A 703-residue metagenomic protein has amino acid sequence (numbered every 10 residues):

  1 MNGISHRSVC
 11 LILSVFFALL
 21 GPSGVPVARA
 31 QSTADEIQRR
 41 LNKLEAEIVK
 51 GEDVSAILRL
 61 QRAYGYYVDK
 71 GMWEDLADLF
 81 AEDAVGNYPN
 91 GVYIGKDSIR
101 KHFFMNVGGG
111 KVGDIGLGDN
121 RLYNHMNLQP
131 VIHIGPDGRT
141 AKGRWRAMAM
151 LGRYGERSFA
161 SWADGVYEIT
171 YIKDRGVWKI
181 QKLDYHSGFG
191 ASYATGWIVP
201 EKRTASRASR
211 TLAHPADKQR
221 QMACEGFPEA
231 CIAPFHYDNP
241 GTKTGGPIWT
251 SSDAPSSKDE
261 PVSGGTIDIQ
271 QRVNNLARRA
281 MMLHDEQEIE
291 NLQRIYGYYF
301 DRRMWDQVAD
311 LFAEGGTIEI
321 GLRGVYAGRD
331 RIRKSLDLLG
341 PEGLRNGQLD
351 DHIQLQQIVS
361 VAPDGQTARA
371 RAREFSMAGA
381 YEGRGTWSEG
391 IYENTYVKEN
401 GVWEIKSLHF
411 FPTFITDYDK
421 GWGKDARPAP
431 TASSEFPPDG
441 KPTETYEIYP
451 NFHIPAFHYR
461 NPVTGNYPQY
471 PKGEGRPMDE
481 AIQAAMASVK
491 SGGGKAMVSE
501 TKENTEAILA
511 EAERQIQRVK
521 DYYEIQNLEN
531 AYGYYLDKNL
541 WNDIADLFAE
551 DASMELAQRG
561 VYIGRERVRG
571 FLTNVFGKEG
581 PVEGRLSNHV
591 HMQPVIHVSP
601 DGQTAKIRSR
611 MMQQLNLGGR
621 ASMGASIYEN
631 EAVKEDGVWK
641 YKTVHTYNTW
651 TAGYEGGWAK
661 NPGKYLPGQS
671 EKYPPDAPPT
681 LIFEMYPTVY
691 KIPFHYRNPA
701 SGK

Functional and structural regions predicted by a protein language model:
M1-H6: N-terminal secretory signal peptides that target proteins for export/translocation
C10-S23: Bacterial N-terminal signal peptides
G24-A30: Sec/Tat signal peptide C-region and signal peptidase I cleavage site
Q31-Y66, K70, D78, G246-Y298 (+5 more regions): Short, low-complexity N-terminal intrinsically disordered segments enriched in polar/charged residues
W73-M148, W305-S376, W541-Q613: A solvent-exposed, acidic/Ser-Thr-rich amphipathic alpha-helical stretch
H125-N127, W162-Y167, H352-Q354, W387-Y392 (+2 more regions): Short, surface-exposed coil-to-beta transition loops
T140-K142, D164-R203, T367-R369, E389-A426 (+2 more regions): Short beta-strand edge/turn micro-motifs at domain boundaries
G188-G190, W197-S263, D425-S499, W658-K703: A hydrophobic membrane-anchoring alpha-helix module
